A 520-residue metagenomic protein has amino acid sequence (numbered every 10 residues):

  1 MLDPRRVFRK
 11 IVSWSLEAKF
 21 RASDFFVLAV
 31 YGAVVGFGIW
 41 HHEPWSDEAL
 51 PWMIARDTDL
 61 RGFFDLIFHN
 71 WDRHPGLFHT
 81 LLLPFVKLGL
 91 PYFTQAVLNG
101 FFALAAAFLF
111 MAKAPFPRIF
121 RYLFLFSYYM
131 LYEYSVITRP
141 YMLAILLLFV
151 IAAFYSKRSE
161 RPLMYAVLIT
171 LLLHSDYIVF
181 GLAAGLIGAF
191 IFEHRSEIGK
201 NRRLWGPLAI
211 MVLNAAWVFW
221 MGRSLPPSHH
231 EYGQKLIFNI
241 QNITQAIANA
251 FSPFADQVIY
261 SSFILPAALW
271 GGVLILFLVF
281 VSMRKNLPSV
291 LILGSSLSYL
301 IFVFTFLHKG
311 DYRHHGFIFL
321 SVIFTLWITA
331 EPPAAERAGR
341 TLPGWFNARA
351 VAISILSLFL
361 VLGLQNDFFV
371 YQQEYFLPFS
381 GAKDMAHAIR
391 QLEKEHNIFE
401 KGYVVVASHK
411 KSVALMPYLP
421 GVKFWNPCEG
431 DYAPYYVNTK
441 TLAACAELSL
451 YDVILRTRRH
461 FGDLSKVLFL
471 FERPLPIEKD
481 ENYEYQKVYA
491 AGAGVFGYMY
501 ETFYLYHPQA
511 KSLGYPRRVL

Functional and structural regions predicted by a protein language model:
F20-E48, A209-L225, I301-F302, L364: Transmembrane signal-anchor helices characteristic of membrane glycosylation enzymes that use polyprenol
F26-V27, P207-V212, A334-F368: Signature aromatic-anchored transmembrane alpha helix within multi-pass, membrane-resident enzymes that catalyze glycan
A33-V35, M130-Y132, F149-I151, P162-G188 (+1 more regions): Membrane-interface alpha helices of multi-pass inner-membrane proteins
P51-R56, R61-V97, F101: Short hydrophobic/aromatic helix or loop-helix immediately within or flanking a transmembrane segment in polytopic
V97-Y122, L276-V279: Transmembrane-helix motifs of polytopic, lipid-linked glycan transferases
V136-M142: Short acidic/glycine- and proline-prone juxtamembrane loop motifs at membrane-interface regions of multi-pass membrane
V361-M416, V422-G430, L520: Membrane-embedded, lumen/periplasm-facing catalytic core of multi-pass transferases that use lipid-linked donors
K394-K401, A407, G421-L520: Luminal/periplasmic acceptor-recognition loop/helix of membrane-associated glycosyltransferases
